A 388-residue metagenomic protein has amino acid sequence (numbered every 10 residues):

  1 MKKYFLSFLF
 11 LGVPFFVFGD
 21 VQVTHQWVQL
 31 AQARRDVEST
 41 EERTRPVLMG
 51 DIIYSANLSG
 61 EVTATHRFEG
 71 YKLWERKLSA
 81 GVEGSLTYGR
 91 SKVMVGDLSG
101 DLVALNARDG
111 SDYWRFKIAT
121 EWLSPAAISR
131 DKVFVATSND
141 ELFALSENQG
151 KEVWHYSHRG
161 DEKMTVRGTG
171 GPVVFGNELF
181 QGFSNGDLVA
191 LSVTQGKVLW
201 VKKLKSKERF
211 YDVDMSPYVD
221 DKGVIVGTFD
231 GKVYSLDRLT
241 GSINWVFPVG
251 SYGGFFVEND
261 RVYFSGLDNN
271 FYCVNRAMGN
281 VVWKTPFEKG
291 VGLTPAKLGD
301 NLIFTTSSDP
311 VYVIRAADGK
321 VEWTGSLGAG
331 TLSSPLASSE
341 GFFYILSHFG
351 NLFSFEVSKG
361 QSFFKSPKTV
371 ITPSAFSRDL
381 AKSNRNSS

Functional and structural regions predicted by a protein language model:
M1-Y4: Positively charged n-region of N-terminal signal peptides that target proteins for export
D20-V47, L73-G89, D112-S129, E152-G176 (+5 more regions): Extracytoplasmic beta-rich repeat domains
N57, D97, T137-S138, F183-S184 (+4 more regions): Structural signature of WD-repeat beta-propellers
H66-E69, N106-D109, S146-G150, S192-G196 (+4 more regions): Short loop/turn segments that connect beta-strands within beta-propeller blades
